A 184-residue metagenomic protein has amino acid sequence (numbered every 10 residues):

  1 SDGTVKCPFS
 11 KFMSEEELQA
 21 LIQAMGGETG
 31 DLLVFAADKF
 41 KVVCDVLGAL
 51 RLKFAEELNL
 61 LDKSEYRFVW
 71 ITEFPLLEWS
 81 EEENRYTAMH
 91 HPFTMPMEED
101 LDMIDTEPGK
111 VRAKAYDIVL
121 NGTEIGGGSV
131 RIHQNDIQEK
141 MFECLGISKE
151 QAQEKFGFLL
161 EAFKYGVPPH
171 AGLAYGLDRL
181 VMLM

Functional and structural regions predicted by a protein language model:
S1-M184: Structured aminoacyl-transfer and RNA-binding surfaces used for tRNA recognition/handling in the translation apparatus
